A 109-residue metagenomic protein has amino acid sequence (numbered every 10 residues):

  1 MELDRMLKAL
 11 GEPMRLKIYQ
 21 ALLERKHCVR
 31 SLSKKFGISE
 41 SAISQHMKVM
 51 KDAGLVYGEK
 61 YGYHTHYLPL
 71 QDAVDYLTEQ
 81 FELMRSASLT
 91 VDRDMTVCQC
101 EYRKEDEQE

Functional and structural regions predicted by a protein language model:
E2, Q71-E109: Amphipathic alpha-helical dimerization/coiled-coil segments that flank or bridge DNA-binding/regulatory modules
E2-S39, H64-D75: N-terminal helix-turn-helix DNA-binding core of bacterial DNA-binding proteins
R15, Q45-H46: Histidine-centered divalent metal-coordination motifs
I18, K48-V49: Hydrophobic side chains within alpha-helical segments
K34, Q45, K51-D52: Alpha-helical residues within the helix-turn-helix
A42: Residues in the helix-turn-helix
K51-Y61, L68: Beta-hairpin "wing" of winged helix-turn-helix
